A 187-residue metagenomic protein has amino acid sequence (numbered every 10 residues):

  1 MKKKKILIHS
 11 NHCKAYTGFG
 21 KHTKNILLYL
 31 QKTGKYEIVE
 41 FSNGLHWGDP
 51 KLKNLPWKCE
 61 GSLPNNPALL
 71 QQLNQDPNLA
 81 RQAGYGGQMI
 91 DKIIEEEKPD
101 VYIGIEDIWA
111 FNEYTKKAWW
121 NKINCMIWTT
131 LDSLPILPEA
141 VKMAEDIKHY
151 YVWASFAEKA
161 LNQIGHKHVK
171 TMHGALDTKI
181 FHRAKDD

Functional and structural regions predicted by a protein language model:
K2-Y16: Nucleotide-activated donor-dependent transferases that construct or modify glycoconjugates
H12-Y16, L28-Q88: N-terminal strand-loop element at the rim of the active site of nucleotide-sugar-dependent glycosyltransferases
I94-Y102: Proline-aspartate-enriched helix->loop->beta-strand connector
G104-A110: Short His-centered aromatic/hydrophobic patch
W120, I127, P138-Y150: A conserved, positively charged/aromatic
L137-E139, N162, L176-D187: Acidic anion/phosphate-binding donor-loop and adjacent secondary structure in glycosyltransferase catalytic cores
I147-S155, K170: A short beta-strand/loop micro-motif in the catalytic core of glycosyltransferases that engages the nucleotide-sugar
F156, A175: Carbohydrate-associated surface elements
